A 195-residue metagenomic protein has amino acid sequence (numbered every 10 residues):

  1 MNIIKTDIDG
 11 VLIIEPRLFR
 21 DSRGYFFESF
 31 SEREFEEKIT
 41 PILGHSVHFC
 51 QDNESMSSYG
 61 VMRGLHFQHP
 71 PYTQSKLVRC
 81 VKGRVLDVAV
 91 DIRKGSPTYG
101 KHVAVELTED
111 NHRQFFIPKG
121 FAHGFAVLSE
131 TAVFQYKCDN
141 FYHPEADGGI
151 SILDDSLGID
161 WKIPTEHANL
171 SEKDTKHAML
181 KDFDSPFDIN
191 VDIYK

Functional and structural regions predicted by a protein language model:
M1-D110, T131, C138-K195: Non-catalytic, conserved peripheral segments adjacent to functional cores
L107-T131: Conserved metal-binding segment of the jelly-roll/cupin
